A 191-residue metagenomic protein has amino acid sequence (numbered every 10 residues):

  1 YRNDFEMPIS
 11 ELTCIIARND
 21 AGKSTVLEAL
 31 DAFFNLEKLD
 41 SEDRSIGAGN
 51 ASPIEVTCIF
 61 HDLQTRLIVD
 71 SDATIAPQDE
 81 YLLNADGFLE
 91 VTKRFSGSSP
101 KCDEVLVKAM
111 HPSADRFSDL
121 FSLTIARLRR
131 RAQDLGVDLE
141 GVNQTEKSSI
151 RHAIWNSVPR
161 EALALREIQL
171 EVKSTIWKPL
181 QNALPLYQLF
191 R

Functional and structural regions predicted by a protein language model:
Y1-E6: Pre-Walker A adenine-sensing motif
L12: Walker A (P-loop) ATP-phosphate-binding motif of ABC ATPase nucleotide-binding domains
I15: Hydrophobic anchor at the beta1->P-loop junction of P-loop NTPases
R18: P-loop (Walker A) phosphate-binding loop of NTP-binding proteins
K23: Conserved lysine of the Walker
L27-G87: Conserved P-loop NTP-binding catalytic core
A73-R191: Electropositive, glycine-dotted interaction segments that contact anionic polymers or phosphate-rich ligands
